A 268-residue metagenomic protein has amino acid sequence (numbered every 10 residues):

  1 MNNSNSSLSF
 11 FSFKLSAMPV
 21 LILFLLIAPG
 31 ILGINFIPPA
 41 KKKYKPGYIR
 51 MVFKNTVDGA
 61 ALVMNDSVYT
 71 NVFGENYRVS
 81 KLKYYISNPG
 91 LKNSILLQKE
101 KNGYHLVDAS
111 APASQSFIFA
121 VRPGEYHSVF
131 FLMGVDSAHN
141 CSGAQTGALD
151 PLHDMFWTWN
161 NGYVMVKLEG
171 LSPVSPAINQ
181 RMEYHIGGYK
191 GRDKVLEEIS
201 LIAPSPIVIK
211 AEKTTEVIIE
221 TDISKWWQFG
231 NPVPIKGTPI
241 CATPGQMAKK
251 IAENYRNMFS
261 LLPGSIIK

Functional and structural regions predicted by a protein language model:
M1-Y44: Bacterial Sec-dependent N-terminal signal peptides
P38-K268: A short, solvent-exposed, low-complexity linear motif enriched for acidic/polar residues with Pro/Gly/Ser/Thr
